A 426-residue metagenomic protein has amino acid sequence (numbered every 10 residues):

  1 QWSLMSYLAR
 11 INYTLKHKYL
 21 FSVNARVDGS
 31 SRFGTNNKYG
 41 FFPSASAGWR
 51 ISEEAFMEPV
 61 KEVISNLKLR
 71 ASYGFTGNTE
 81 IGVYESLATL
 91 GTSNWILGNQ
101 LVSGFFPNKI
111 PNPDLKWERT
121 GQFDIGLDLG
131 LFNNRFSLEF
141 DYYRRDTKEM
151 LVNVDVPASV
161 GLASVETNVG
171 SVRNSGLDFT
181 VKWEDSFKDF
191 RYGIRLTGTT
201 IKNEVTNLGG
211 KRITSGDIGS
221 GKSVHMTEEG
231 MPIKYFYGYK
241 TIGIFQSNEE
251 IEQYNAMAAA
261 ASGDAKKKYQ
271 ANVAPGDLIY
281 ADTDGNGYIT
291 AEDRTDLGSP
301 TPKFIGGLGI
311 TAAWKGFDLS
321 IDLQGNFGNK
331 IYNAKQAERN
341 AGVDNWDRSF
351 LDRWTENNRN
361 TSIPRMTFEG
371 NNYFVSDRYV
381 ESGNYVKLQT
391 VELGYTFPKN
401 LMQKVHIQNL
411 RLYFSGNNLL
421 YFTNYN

Functional and structural regions predicted by a protein language model:
Q1, E58-R119, R135-V172, G209 (+1 more regions): Solvent-exposed loop/turn elements at secondary-structure boundaries
W2-L8, W95-S137, V165-F187, G230-G238 (+2 more regions): Outer-membrane beta-barrel signature, preferentially recognizing the C-terminal barrel domain of Gram-negative
A9-Y13, A45-W49, A71, I125-L129 (+6 more regions): Residues on the lipid-exposed face of transmembrane beta-strands in outer-membrane beta-barrel proteins
T14-H17, I51-A55, V63, G77 (+9 more regions): Outer-membrane beta-barrel strand-turn architecture
K18, S52-L67, E80, F132-R135 (+7 more regions): Short loop/turn motifs that connect adjacent beta-strands in outer-membrane beta-barrel proteins
A25-S31, I51-E53, Y73-G77, Y142-K148 (+7 more regions): Transmembrane beta-strands of outer-membrane beta-barrel pores
S30, N326-N417: Extracytoplasmic gating/loop element in the C-terminal half of outer-membrane beta-barrel translocons and assembly
T167, E184-G298, N417, N424: Conserved small-residue
